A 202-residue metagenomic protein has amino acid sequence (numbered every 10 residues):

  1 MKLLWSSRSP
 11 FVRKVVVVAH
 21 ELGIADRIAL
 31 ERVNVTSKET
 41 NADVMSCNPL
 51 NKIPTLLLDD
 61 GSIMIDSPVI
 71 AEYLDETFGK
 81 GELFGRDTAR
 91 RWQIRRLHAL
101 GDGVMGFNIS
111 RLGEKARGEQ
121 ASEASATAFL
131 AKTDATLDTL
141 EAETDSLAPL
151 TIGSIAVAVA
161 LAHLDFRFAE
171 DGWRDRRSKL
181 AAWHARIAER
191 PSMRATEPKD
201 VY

Functional and structural regions predicted by a protein language model:
M1-E123: GST-like domain detector, emphasizing the conserved glutathione-binding G-site in the N-terminal thioredoxin-like
I28, L74, L164-D165, E197: Activation segment
S46, G85-R86, I152, E170 (+2 more regions): Generic structural "secondary-structure junction" signal
A71, D75, R95-H98, L137 (+2 more regions): Non-transmembrane alpha-helical segments in soluble domains of secreted/periplasmic/extracellular proteins
G101-A185: GST-like fold's C-terminal all-alpha helical module
R174-Y202: Long hydrophobic alpha-helical segments typical of transmembrane helices together with their membrane-interfacial
